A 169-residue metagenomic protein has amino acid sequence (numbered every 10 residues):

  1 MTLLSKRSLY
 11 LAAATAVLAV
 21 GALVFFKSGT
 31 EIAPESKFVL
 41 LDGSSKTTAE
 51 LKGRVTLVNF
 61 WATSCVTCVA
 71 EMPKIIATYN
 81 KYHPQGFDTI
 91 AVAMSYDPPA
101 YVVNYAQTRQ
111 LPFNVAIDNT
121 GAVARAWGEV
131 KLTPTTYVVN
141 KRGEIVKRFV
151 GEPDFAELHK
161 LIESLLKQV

Functional and structural regions predicted by a protein language model:
M1-V39, V169: N-terminal targeting signals for export/organelle localization
S36-R54: Short extracytoplasmic/periplasmic juxtamembrane "stem" segments immediately C-terminal to an N-terminal membrane anchor
L41-G43, T63, M94-D97, D118-G121 (+2 more regions): Solvent-exposed coil/turn segments that connect beta secondary-structure elements in extracytoplasmic/periplasmic
T48-V66: Short active-site neighborhood of thiol/selenol oxidoreductases, capturing the structured segment around
V55-T56, F87, P134: Alpha/beta-hydrolase fold active-site loops
L57-N59, A91-A93, Y137-V138: Hydrophobic beta-strand core positions in alpha/beta domains
V69-R109, N119-R125: Structural microenvironment flanking redox-active thiols in thiol-disulfide oxidoreductases
N104-P112, N119-S164: Thiol/disulfide oxidoreductase modules built on the thioredoxin-like
